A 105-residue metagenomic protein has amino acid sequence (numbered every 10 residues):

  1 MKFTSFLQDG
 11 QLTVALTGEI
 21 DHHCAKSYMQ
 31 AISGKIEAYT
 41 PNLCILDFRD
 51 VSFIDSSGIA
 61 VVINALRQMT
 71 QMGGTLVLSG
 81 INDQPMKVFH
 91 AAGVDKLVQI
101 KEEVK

Functional and structural regions predicted by a protein language model:
M1-S5, K105: Non-catalytic signal-transmission and effector/linker regions of two-component phosphorelay proteins
T4-Q30: STAS-typified acidic loop motif
I20-L97: Amphipathic alpha-helical interaction surfaces in cytosolic regulatory modules
D83, V104-K105: Acidic phosphotransfer microenvironment of two-component signaling modules
Q99-E103: Short acidic-hydrophobic, aromatic-tinged amphipathic segments that line or gate anion-handling sites
